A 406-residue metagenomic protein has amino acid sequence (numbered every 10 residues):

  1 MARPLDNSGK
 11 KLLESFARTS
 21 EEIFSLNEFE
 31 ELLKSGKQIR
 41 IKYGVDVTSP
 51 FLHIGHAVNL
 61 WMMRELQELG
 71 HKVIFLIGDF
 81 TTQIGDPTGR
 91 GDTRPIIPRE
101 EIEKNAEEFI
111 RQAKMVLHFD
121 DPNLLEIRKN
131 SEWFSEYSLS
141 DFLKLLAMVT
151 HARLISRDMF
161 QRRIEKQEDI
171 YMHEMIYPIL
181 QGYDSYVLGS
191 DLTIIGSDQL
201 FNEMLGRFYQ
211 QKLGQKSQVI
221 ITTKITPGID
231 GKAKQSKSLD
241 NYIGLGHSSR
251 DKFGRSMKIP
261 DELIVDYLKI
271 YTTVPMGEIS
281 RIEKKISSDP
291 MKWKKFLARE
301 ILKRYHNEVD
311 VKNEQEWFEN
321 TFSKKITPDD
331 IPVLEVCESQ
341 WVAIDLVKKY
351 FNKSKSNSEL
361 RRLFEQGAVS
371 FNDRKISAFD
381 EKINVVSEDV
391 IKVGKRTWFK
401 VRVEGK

Functional and structural regions predicted by a protein language model:
M1-S35: N- or domain-start disorder-to-order transition segments that initiate the globular core
I23-P87, I194-L200, G206: N-terminal catalytic cores of NTP/NDP-binding nucleotidyl/phosphoryl-transfer enzymes
N59-L66, I179, E203-Q210, I301 (+1 more regions): Buried hydrophobic packing segments
G85-G89, Y137-L143, G231-Q235: Short acidic, glycine/serine/threonine-rich loops at helix termini
P87-E103: A charged helix-plus-loop insertion that forms the helical arch/lid used to bind and gate nucleic-acid substrates
R90-P95, K144-A147, S238-L239: Short, hinge-like loop/turn segments at secondary-structure boundaries
P98-I110, K114-T222: Divalent-metal (Mg2+/Mn2+/Ca2+)-assisted nucleotide/phosphate chemistry catalytic cores
F201, Y209-K406: Conserved nucleotide- and phosphate/pyrophosphate-binding catalytic cores in adenylate/nucleotidyl-handling enzymes
